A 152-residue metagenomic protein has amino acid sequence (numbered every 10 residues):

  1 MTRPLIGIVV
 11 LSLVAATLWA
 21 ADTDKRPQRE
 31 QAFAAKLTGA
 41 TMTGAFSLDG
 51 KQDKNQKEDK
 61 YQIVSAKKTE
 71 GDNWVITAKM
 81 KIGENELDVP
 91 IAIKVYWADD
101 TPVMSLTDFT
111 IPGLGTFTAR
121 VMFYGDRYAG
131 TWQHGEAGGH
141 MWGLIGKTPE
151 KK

Functional and structural regions predicted by a protein language model:
M1-P4: Positively charged n-region of N-terminal signal peptides that target proteins for export
G7-A16: Bacterial N-terminal signal peptides
L18-A20: Boundary at the C-terminal end of the N-terminal hydrophobic targeting segment
D22-D24: Short linear interaction motifs
R26-E30, K36, A40-K152: Central antiparallel beta-sheet cores of small beta-barrel/beta-sandwich binding domains
